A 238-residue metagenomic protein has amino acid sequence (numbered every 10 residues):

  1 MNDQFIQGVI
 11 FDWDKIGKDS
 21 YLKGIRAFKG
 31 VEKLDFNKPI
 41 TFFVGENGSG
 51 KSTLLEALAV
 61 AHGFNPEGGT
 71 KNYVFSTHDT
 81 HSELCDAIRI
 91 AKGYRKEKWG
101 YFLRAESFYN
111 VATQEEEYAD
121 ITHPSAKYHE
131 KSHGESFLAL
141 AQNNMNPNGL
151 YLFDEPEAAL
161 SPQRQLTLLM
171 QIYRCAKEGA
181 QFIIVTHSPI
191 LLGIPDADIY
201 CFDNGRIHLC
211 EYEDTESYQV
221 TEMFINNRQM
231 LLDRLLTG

Functional and structural regions predicted by a protein language model:
M1-E32, N37: N-terminal pre-Walker A segment at the start of P-loop NTPase domains
I40-F42, T53-E117: ABC ATPase nucleotide-binding domain signature region
E46-N47: The conserved Walker
G50: Conserved glycine(s) of the Walker
K131-E155, Q163-C175: GG-anchored amphipathic helix commonly corresponding to the ABC/SMC/Rad50 NBD signature/C-loop
D154, I184-V185: Conserved D-loop beta-strand region of ABC ATPase nucleotide-binding domains
Q163-Q181, S188-G238: C-terminal lobe/lid and adjacent interdomain/linker elements of RecA-like ASCE P-loop ATPase modules
